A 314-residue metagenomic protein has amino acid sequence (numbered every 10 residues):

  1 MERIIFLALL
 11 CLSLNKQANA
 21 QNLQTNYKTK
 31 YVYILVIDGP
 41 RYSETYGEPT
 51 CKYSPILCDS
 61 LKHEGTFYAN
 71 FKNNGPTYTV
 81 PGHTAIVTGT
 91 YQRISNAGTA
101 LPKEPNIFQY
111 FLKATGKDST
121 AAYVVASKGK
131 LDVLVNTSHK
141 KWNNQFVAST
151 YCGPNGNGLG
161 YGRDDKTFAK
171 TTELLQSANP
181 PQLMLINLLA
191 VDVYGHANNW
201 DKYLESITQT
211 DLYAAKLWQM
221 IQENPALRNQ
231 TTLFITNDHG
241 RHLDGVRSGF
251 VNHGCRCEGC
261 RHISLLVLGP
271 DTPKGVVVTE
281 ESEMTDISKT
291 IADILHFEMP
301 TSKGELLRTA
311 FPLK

Functional and structural regions predicted by a protein language model:
M1-T25: Bacterial Sec-dependent N-terminal signal peptides
Q21-G65: Active-site-proximal N-terminal segment of extracellular/periplasmic enzymes that hydrolyze or transfer
V32-V36, S43, F67-F71, A85-V87 (+6 more regions): Structural recognition of the beta-strand scaffold that forms the well-ordered cores of secreted hydrolase catalytic
Y33-I34, D211-V251, I291: Metal-dependent active-site segment of extracytoplasmic phospho-/sulfohydrolases and closely related
D59-P102: Active-site segment of extracytoplasmic enzymes that catalyze sulfate/phosphate-ester chemistry
P81-T88, N252-L295, L313: Substrate-binding rim/cap in mid-to-C-terminal beta-strand-loop elements of soluble/periplasmic
R93-L159: Catalytic-site neighborhoods of secreted/periplasmic enzymes that process anionic sulfate/phosphate groups
V135-P154, A169-L212, K216: Active-site His/acidic residue clusters
